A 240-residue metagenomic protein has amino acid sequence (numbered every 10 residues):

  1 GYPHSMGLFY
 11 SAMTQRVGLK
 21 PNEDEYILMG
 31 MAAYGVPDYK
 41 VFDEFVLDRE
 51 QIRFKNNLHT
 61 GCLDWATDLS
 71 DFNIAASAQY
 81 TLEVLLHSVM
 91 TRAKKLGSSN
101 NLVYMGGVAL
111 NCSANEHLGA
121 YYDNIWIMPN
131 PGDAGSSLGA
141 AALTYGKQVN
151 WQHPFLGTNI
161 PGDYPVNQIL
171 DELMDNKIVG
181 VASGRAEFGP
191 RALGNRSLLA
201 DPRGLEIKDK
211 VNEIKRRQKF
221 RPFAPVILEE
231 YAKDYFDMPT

Functional and structural regions predicted by a protein language model:
G1-I52, L110-N111, N115-T240: Flexible beta->alpha loop and helix N-cap segments adjacent to enzyme active/binding sites
M13, L86, G107: Conserved hydrophobic/aromatic pocket- or pore-lining residues that grip, position, or stack substrates in active sites
K55-T60, N150: N-terminal, positively charged/glycine-rich alpha-helical extensions of SAM-dependent methyltransferases
H59-S77: Gly-rich Lys/Arg/Thr-decorated short loops/hinges at beta-loop-alpha junctions or inter-strand turns that position
A76, G106, I127-P129: Short glycine-centered, acidic/aromatic-flanked micro-motifs in structured strand/loop junctions that mark active-site
A76-L102: Phosphate/ATP-binding catalytic cores across multiple sugar-kinase/actin-like superfamilies, primarily ASKHA
S98-G107, G180: Short glycine-rich phosphate-binding loop at a beta-alpha junction
